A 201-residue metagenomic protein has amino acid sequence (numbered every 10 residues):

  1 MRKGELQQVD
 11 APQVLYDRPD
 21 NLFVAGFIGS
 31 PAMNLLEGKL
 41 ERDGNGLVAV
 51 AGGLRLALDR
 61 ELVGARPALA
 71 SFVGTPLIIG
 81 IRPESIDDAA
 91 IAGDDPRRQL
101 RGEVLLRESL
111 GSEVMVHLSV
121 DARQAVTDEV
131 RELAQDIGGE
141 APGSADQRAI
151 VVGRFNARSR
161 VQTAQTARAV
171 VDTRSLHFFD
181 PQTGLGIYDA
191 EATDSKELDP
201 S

Functional and structural regions predicted by a protein language model:
M1-A11, R18: ABC ATPase "signature
K3, E37, L176: Conserved coupling/switch loops of ABC nucleotide-binding domains, chiefly the family-specific signature
K3-G4, F27, A49: Extended alpha-helical regions
A11, F23, E37-K39, R101-V104: Residues located in well-ordered beta-strands
Q13-Y16, A25, D87, H177: Generic structural signal for individual residues within well-ordered alpha-helical segments across diverse proteins
D17-D43: C-terminal boundary and immediately downstream tail of ABC-type ATPase nucleotide-binding domains
M33, R42-S201: Non-catalytic connector elements of ABC transporters
